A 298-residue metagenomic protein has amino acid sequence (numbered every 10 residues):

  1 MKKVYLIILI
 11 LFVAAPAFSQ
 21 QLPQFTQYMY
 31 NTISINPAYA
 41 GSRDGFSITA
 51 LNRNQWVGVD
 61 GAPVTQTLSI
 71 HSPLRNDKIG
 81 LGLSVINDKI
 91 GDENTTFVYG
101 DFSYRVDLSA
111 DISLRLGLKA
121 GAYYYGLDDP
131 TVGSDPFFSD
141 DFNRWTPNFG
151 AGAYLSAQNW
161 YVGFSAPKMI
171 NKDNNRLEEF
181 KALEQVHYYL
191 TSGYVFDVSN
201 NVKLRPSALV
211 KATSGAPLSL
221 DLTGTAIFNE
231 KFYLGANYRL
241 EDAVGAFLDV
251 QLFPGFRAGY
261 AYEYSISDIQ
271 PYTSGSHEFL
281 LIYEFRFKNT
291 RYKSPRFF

Functional and structural regions predicted by a protein language model:
V4-A14: Sec-dependent N-terminal signal peptides
Q20-F298: Subset of outer-membrane beta-barrel
